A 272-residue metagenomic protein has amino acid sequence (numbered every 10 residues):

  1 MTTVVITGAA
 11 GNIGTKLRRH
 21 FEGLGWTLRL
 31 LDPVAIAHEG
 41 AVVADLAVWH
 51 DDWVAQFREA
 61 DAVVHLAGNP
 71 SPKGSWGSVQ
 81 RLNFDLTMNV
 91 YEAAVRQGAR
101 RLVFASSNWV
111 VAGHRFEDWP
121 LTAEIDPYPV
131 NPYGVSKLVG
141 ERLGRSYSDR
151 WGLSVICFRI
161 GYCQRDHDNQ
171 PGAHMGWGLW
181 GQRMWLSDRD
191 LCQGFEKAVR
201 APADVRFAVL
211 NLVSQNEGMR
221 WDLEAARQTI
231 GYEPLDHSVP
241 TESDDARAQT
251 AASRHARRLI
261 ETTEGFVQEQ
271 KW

Functional and structural regions predicted by a protein language model:
V4-L24: N-terminal Rossmann NAD(P)H-binding glycine-rich loop of SDR-like oxidoreductase domains
P33-W49: Rossmann-fold cofactor-recognition segment
L46-L82: NAD(P)H-binding glycine-rich loop region in Rossmannoid oxidoreductase-like domains and their noncatalytic homologs
V63, G74-L102: NAD(P)-cofactor binding segment of oxidoreductase domains
R81, D118-V155: Catalytic helix-loop patch of NAD(P)-dependent Rossmann-fold dehydrogenases
N89-V130: Conserved Rossmann-fold NAD(P)-dependent oxidoreductase catalytic core, especially the SDR/UDP-sugar
Y162-G172, W185-F207, Q215: Alpha-helical substrate-binding/gating segment
P171-A173, V209-L210, Q215-E233, R247-W272: Conserved C-terminal active-site "lid" loop/helix of NAD(P)H-dependent oxidoreductases that clamps the redox cofactor
